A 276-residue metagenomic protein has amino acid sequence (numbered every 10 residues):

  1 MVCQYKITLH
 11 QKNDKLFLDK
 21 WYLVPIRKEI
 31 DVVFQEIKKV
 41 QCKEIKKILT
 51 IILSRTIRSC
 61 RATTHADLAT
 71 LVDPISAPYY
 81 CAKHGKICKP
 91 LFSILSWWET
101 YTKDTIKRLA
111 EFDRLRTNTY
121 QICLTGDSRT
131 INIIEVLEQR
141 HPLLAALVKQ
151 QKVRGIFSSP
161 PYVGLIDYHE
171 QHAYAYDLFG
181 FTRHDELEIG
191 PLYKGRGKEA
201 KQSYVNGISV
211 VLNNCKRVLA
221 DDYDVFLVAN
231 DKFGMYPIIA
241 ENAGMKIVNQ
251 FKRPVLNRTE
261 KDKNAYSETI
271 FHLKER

Functional and structural regions predicted by a protein language model:
M1-V40, F181-K194: Conserved phosphoryl-transfer catalytic core
N13-V24, K198-Y204, D224-D231: Acceptor-substrate binding/catalytic loop of class I
L23-I156, V163: SAM-dependent nucleic-acid methyltransferase catalytic core
T125-G126, S158-S159, L227-D231: Short His-Asn-centered micro-motif
T130-N132, V163-I166, F233-Y236, N257-R258: Flexible loop/turn segments at secondary-structure boundaries
I133-I156, P161-D221: SAM-dependent methyltransferase catalytic-core segment centered on the flexible catalytic loop and adjoining short
V210-L227, D231-I239: Conserved, well-ordered alpha-helix/loop/beta-strand core segments that scaffold catalytic motifs
N230-R276: Class I S-adenosyl-L-methionine
